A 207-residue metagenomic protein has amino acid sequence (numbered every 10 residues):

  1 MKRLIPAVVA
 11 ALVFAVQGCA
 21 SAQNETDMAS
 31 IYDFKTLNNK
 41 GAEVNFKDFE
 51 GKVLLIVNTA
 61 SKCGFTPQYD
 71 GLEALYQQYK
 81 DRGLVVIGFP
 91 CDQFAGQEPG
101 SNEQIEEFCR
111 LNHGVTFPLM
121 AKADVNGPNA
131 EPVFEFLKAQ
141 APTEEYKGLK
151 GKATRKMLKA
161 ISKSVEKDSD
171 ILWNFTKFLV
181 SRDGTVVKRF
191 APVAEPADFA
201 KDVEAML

Functional and structural regions predicted by a protein language model:
M1-L4: Positively charged n-region of N-terminal signal peptides that target proteins for export
A7-Q17: Bacterial N-terminal signal peptides
A20-K47, P67: N-terminal "domain-start" segment that seeds a small globular fold
K52-V53, S61-K62, T66-P90, C109-H113: Conserved helix-turn-beta segment immediately C-terminal to the redox Cys motif in thioredoxin-like folds
G83-G100, T116-G127: Thiol-based oxidoreductase modules, predominantly thioredoxin-like and allied folds used for disulfide exchange
G114-V193: Thiol/selenol-based redox catalytic cores and closely related redox-interacting motifs
V187-L207: Non-catalytic, surface beta->alpha helical segment in thiol-disulfide oxidoreductase systems
